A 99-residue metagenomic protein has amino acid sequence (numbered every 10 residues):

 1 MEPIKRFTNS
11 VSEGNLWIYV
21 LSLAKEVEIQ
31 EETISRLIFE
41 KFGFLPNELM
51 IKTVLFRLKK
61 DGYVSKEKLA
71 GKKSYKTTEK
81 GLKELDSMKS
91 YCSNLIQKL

Functional and structural regions predicted by a protein language model:
M1-N9: Short, Lys/Arg-enriched N-terminal segment that forms or immediately precedes the first helix of a structured domain
E13-V20, E48: Short, leucine-enriched amphipathic alpha-helices that occur as contiguous helical runs
N15, L23-T33: Short capping segments at the starts of secondary-structure elements
E32-G43: DNA-recognition alpha helix
F44-R57: Short amphipathic alpha-helical interaction segments
K59-A70, K76: Beta-hairpin "wing" of winged helix-turn-helix
A70-M88: Basic, amphipathic "hinge/linker" alpha-helix immediately C-terminal to the N-terminal HTH DNA-binding motif
K83-L99: Amphipathic alpha-helical dimerization/coiled-coil segments that flank or bridge DNA-binding/regulatory modules
